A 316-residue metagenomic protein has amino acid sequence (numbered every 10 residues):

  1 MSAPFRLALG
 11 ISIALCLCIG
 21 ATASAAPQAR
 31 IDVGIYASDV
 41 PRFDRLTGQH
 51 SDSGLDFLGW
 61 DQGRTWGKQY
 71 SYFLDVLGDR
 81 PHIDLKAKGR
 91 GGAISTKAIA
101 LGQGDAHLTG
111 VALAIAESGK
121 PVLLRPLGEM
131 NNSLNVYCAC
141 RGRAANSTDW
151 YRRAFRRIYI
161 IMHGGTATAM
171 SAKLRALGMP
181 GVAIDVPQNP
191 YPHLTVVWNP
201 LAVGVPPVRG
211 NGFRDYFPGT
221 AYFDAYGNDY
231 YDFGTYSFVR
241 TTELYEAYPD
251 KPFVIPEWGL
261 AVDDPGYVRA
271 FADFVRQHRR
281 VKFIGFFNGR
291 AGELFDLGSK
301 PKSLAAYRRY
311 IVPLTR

Functional and structural regions predicted by a protein language model:
M1-L9: Bacterial N-terminal signal peptides that target proteins for export
A8-G20: Bacterial N-terminal signal peptides
A25-K68: Boundary/entry segment of secreted carbohydrate-active catalytic domains
A29-A37, P256-R316: Substrate-binding cleft of secreted/luminal carbohydrate-active enzymes
D32-G34, S51-L58, R80-L85, V122-P126 (+4 more regions): Structural recognition of the beta-strand scaffold that forms the well-ordered cores of secreted hydrolase catalytic
G67-K86, G219-D264: Glycoside hydrolase catalytic-domain groove-lining segments
K68-V182, Y191-L194, I284-F287, F295-R308: Substrate-binding cleft of extracellular glycoside hydrolase catalytic domains
S147, Y151-T241, D264-R269: Extracellular glycoside hydrolase catalytic/binding regions
